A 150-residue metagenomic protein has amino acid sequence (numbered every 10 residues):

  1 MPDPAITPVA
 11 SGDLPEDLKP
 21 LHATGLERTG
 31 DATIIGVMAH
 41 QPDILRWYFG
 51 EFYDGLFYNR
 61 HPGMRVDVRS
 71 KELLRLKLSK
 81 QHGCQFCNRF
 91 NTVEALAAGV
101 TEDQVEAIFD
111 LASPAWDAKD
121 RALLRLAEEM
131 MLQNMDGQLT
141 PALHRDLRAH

Functional and structural regions predicted by a protein language model:
M1-R65, L96: Mobile cap/lid helix-loop segments that border enzyme active or cofactor-binding sites and regulate substrate access
M38, F52, L73-L78, I108-F109 (+1 more regions): Short alpha-helical scaffolding segments that buttress acidic/His motifs in well-ordered protein cores
L45, N88-A107: Iron-sulfur (Fe-S) cluster-binding segments and ferredoxin-like electron-carrier domains, especially [2Fe-2S]
V66-L73: Alpha-helical scaffolds flanking conserved acidic
L74-E94: Short, thiol/selenol-centered motifs that function as redox-active sites or metal-ligating centers
I108-D117: Acidic/His metal-coordination segments adjacent to aromatic residues that form catalytic metal sites in metalloenzymes
K119-H150: Acidic/histidine-rich alpha-helical segments that form the ligand environment of transition-metal centers
